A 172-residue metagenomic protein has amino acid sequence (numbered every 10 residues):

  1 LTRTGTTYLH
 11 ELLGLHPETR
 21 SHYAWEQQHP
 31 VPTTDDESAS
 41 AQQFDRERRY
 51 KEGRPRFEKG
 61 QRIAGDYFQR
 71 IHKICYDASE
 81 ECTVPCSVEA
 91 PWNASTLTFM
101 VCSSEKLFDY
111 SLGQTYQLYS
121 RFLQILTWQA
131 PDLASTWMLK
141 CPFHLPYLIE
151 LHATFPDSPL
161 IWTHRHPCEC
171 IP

Functional and structural regions predicted by a protein language model:
L1, M138-P142: Short His-Asn-centered micro-motif
L1-T19: Glycine-rich phosphate-binding P-loop
R3-T4, A130-S135, T154-S158: Short, well-ordered loop/turn elements at secondary-structure boundaries
T4, P146, E169: Short alpha-helical
L12, F122-Q129, L151-D157: Generic, well-ordered alpha-helical scaffold segments in large soluble proteins
H16-Y23, A130: A generic secondary-structure signal for well-formed alpha-helical elements
E26-W137: PAPS-dependent sulfation machinery
K140-C141, E150-P172: Conserved phosphate-donor/acceptor-positioning beta-strand/loop module used by diverse small-molecule
